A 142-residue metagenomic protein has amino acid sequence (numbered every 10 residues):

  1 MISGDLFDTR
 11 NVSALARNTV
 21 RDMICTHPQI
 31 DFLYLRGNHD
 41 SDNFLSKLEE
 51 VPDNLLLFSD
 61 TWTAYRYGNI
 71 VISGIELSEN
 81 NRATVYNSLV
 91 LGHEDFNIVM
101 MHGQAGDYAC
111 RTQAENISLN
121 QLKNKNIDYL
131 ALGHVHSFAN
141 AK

Functional and structural regions predicted by a protein language model:
M1-I2: Active-site metal-binding motif and surrounding structural segment of the metallo-beta-lactamase
D5: Conserved G/P- and acidic residue-centered "switch" motifs that form tight phosphate/ATP-binding loops in soluble
D8-K142: His/Asp/Glu-rich metal-coordinating catalytic cores of metallo-dependent phosphodiesterases/hydrolases acting on
